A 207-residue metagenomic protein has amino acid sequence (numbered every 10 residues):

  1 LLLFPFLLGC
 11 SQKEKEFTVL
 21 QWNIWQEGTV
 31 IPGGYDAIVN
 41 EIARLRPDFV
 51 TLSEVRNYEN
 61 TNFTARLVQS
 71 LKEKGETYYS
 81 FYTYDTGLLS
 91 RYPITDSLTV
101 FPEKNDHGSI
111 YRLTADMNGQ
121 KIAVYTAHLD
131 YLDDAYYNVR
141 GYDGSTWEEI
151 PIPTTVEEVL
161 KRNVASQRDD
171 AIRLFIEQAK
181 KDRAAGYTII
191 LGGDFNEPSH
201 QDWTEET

Functional and structural regions predicted by a protein language model:
L1-F6: Bacterial N-terminal signal peptides
L7-E73, T83: N-terminal, active-site-proximal structural segment of metallo-dependent hydrolase catalytic domains
E14-L20, L45-F49, K74-Y78, N118-A123 (+1 more regions): Loop/turn elements at helix/coil->beta-strand transitions in domains of secreted/extracellular proteins
E16-Q26, K121-Y131, V139, E149-K161: Active-site-proximal beta-strand elements of phosphoester/diester hydrolases
W25, R56, H128-D130, F195-P198: Catalytic metal-binding/acid-base residues of hydrolase active sites
I31, V55-D143: Structured beta-strand-rich core segments of catalytic domains in phosphoester-bond hydrolases
D143-T207: Metal-dependent phosphoesterases centered on the DNase I-like endonuclease/exonuclease/phosphatase
